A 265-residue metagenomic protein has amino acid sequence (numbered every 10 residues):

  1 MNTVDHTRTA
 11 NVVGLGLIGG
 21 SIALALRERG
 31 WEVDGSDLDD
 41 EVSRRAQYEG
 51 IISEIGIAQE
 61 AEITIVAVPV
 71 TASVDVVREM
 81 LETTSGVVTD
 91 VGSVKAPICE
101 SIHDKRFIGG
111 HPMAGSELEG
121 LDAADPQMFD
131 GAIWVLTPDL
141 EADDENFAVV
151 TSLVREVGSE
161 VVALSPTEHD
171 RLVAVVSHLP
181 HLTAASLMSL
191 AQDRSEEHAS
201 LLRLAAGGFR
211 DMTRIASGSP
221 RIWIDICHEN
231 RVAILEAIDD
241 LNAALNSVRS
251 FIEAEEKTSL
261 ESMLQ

Functional and structural regions predicted by a protein language model:
M1-I55, I63: NAD(P)+-binding Rossmann beta1-loop-alpha1 motif at the extreme N-terminus of oxidoreductases
H6-T9, S85, G131: Phosphate-coordination loops involved in phosphoryl transfer and adenosine-cofactor binding
D34-S36, T89, I108, V135 (+1 more regions): Hydrophobic/aromatic beta-strand patches that form the interior of the parallel beta-sheet core in alpha/beta enzyme
I57-E82, V87: Rossmann-like NAD(P)-binding element
V68-V70, G92-S93, P112, L187: Short glycine-/small-residue-rich Rossmann-like dinucleotide-binding loops
D75-A123: Rossmann-like NAD(P)(H) cofactor-binding subdomain of soluble oxidoreductases
M128-R214: Internal alpha-helical scaffold of NAD(P)-dependent oxidoreductase catalytic cores
H198-Q265: Interdomain hinge/lid region at the active-site interface of Rossmann-like NAD(P)-dependent oxidoreductases
